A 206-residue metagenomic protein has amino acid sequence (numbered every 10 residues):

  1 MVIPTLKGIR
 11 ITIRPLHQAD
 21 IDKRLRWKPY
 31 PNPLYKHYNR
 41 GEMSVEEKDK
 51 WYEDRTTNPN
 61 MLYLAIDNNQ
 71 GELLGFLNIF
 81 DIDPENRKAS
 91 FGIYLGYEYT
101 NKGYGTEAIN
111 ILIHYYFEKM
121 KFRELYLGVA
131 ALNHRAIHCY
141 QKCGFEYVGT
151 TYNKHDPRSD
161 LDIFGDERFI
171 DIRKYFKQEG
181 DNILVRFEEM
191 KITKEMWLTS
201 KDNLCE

Functional and structural regions predicted by a protein language model:
M1-E42, E46, I183-E206: A short, well-structured alpha-helix characteristic of acyl/acetyltransferase catalytic modules
G41-T100, I183-L184, K191-W197, K201-E206: Acetyl-CoA-dependent GNAT
N101-Y116, H134-K142: Conserved acetyl-CoA-binding loop-helix of GNAT-fold acetyltransferases
L112, K119, S159, F187 (+1 more regions): Long, contiguous binding/interaction regions
E118-G128: Conserved GNAT acetyl-CoA-binding A-motif
L127-I137, N153-I163: Conserved beta-strand-loop-alpha-helix junction that forms the acyl-donor binding cleft
Q141-T151: Conserved acetyl-CoA-binding loop of GNAT-fold acetyltransferases
H155-E179: Mixed-charge, low-complexity intrinsically disordered segments
